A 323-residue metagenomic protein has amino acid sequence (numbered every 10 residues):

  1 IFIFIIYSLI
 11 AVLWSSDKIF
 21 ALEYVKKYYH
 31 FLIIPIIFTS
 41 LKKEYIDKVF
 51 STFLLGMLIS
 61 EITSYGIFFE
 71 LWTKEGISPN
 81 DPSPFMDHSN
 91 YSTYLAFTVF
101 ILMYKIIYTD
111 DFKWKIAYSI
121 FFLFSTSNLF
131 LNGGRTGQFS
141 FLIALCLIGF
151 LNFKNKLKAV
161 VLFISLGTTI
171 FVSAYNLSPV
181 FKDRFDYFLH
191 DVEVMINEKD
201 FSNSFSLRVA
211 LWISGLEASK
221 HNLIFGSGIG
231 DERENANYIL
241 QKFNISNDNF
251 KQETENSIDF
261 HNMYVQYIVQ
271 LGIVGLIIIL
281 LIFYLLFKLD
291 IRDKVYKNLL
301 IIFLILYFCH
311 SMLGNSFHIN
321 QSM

Functional and structural regions predicted by a protein language model:
F2-F4, K18-L41, T52, M57 (+2 more regions): Aromatic-anchored transmembrane helix interface
L9-I10, Y45-G76, M86-K154, L162-F163 (+3 more regions): Alpha-helical transmembrane segments of multi-pass inner-membrane proteins
L13-E23, F130-N132, M312-H318: Membrane-interface helix caps and helix-loop-helix hairpins in membrane proteins
E23-K26, S83-T98, R135-G137, F260-M263 (+2 more regions): Membrane-interface micro-motifs in multi-pass membrane enzymes
W72-S89, L123, D248-N262, Y267: Active-site-proximal inter-transmembrane loops
C146-F150, K156-V161, V269-L306: Hydrophobic transmembrane alpha-helices and their immediate junctions
N152-E198, I213-H221, I229, Y238: A membrane-periplasm/extracellular boundary helix in multi-pass inner-membrane enzymes that assemble envelope glycans
E198-E217, H221, F225-L271: Long extracytoplasmic/lumenal interhelical loops at the membrane interface of multi-pass membrane proteins
